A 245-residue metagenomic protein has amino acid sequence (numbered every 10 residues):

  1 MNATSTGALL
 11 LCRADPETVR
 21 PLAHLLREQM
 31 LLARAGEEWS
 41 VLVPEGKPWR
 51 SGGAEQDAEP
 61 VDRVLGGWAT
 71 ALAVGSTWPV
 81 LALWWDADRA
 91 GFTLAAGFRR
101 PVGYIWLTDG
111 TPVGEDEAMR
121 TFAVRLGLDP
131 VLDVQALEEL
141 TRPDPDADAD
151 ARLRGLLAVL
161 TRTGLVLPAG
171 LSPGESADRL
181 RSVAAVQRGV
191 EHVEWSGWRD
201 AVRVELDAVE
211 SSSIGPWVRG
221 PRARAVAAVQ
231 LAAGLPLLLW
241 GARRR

Functional and structural regions predicted by a protein language model:
M1-L25, Q29, A33-R34: Short, extreme N-terminal segment that most often corresponds to the first beta-strand
A33-E37, L107: A short, surface-exposed interaction/processing loop segment used at functional sites
W39-P44: A generic structural motif
P48, G52-R245: Charged, compositionally biased boundary regions
